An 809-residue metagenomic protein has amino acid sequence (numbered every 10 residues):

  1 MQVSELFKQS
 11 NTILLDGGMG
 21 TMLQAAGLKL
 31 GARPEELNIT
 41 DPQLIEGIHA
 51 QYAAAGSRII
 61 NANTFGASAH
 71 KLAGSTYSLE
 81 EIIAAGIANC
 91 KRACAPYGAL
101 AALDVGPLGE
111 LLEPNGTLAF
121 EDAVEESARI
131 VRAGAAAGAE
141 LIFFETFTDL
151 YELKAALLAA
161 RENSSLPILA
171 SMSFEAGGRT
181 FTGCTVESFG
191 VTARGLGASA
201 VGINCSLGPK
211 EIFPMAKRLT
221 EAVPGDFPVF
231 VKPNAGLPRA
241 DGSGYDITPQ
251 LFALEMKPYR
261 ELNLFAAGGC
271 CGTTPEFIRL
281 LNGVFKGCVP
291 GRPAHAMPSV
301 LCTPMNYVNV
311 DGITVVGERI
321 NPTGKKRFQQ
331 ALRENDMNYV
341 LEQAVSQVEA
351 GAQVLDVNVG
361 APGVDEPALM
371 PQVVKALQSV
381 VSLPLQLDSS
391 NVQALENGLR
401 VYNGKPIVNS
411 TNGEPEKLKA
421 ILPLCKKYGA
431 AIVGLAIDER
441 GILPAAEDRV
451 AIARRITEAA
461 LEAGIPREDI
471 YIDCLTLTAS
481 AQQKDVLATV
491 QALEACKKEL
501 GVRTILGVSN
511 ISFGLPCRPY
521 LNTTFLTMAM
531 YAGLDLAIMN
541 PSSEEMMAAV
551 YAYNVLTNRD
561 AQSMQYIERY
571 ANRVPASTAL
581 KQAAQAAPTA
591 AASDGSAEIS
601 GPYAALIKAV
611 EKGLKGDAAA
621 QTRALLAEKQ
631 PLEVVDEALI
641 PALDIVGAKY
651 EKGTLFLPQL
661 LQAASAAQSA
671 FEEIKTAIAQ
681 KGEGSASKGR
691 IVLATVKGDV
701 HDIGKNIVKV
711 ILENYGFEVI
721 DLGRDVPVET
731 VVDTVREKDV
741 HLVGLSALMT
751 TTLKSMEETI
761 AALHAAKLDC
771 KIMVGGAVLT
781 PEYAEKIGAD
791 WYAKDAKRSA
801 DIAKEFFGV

Functional and structural regions predicted by a protein language model:
M1-D473, L477-V809: Domain-level signal for soluble alpha/beta catalytic cores
